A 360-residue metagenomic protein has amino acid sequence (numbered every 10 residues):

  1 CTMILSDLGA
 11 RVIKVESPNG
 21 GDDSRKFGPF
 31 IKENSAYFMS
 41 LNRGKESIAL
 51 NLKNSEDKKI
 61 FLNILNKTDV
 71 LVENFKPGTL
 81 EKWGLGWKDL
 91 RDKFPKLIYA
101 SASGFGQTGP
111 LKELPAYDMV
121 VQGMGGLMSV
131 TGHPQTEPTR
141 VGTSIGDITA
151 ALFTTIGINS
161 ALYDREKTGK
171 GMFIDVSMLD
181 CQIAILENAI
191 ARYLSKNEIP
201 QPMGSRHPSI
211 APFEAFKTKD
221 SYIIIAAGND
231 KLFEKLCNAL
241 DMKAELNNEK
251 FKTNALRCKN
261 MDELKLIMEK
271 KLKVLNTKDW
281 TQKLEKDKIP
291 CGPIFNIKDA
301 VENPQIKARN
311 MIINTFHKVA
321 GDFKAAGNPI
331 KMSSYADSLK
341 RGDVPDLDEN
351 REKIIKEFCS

Functional and structural regions predicted by a protein language model:
C1-K167, N350-S360: N-terminal helix-loop segment corresponding to the beta1-alpha1 unit of nucleotide/adenylate-binding folds
N19, F105-G106, M178-I183, D220 (+3 more regions): Glycine-rich beta-alpha junction loops
F38, M203-P208, F213-E214, A320-F323 (+1 more regions): Short Gly/Pro-enriched turn/cap motifs at secondary-structure boundaries
Q107, Q135-I145, E166-Q182, Q201-P208 (+1 more regions): Conserved Rossmann-fold dehydrogenase catalytic segment
A151-G171, A184-S195, C237-A244: Oxidoreductase and adenylate-handling cofactor-binding alpha/beta cores
A211-D287, C291: Aromatic-enriched alpha-helical interface/lid elements that frame and gate functional surfaces
E285-R309: Conserved PLP cofactor-binding pocket of PLP-dependent enzymes
F316-S360: Flexible, small-/acidic-enriched active-site or ligand-binding loops
